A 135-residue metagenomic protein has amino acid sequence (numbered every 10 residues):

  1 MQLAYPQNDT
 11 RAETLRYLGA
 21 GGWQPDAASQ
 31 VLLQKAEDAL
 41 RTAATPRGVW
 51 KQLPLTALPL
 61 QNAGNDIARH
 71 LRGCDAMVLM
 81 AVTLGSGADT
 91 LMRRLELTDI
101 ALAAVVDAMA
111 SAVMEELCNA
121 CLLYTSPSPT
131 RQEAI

Functional and structural regions predicted by a protein language model:
M1-A103: Active-site helix-to-loop segments that bind/position phosphate- or nucleotide-bearing substrates and donors across
A108-C118: Compact, glycine/acidic-enriched structural inserts
C121: P-loop NTP-binding/switch modules centered on Walker-like glycine-rich loops
Y124-T130: Conserved small/polar residues in nucleotide/adenosyl-binding loops
